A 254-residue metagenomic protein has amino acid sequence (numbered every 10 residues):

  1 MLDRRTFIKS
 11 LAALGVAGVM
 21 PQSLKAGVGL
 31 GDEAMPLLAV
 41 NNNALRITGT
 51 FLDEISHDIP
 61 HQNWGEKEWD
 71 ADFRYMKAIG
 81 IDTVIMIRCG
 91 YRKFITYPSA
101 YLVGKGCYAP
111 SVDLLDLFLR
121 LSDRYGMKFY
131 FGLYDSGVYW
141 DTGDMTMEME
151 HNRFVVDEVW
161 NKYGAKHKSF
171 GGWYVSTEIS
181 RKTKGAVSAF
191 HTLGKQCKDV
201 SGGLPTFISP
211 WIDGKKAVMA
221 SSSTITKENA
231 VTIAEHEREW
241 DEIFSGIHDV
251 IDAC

Functional and structural regions predicted by a protein language model:
M1, Q22-N42: C-terminal segment of N-terminal export signals and the immediately downstream linker at the start of the mature
R4-R5, K198: Short, cationic motifs built from Arg/Lys/His that form the positively charged side of catalytic pockets
T6-V28: N-terminal export signals
A34-C254: Glycan-processing catalytic domains of CAZymes
